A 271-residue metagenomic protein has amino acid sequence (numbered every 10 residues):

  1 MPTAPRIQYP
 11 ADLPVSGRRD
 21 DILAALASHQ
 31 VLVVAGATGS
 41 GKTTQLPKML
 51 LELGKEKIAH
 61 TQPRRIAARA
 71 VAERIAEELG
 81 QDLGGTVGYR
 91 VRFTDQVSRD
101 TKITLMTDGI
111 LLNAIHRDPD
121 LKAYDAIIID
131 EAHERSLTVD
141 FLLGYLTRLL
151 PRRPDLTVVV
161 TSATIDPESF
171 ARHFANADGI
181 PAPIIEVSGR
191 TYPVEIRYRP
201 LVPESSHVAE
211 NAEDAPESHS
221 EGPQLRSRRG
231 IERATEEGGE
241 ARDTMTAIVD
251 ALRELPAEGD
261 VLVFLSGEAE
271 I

Functional and structural regions predicted by a protein language model:
M1-I271: P-loop NTPase motor module signature
